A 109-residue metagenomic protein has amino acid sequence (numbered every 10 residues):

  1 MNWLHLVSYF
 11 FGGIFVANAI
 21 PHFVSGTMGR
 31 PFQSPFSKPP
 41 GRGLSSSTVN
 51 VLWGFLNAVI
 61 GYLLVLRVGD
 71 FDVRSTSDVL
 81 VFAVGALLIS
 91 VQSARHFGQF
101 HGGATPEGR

Functional and structural regions predicted by a protein language model:
M1-R109: Membrane-interface extramembranous regions
